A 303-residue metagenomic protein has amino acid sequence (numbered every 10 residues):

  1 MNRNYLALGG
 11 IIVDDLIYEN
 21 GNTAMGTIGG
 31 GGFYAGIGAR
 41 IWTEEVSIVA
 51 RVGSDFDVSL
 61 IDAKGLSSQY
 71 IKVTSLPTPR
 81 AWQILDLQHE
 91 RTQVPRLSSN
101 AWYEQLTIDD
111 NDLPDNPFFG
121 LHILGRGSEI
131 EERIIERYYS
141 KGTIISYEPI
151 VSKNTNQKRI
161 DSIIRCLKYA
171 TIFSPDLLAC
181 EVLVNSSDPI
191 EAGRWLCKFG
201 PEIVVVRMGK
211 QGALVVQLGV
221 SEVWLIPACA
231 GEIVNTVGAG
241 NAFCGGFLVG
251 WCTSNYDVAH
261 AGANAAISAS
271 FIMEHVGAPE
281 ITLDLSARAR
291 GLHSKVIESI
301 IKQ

Functional and structural regions predicted by a protein language model:
M1-R3, P189-Q303: Conserved phosphate-binding/catalytic region of the ribokinase-like
N2-R3, V13-G26, I41-H122, R137 (+2 more regions): Conserved N-terminal subdomain of the carbohydrate kinase-like
G32-R40, I135-E136: Histidine-anchored nucleotide/phosphate-binding helix
G36-V46, G250-S254: Alpha-helix C-terminal capping segments
I37, A81-Q83, G212-V216: Short beta-strand scaffold segments in enzyme catalytic cores
G53-S54, G125-I130, V151-T155: Short beta->alpha connector loops
L60, I130-Y138, S162-R165, E191: A short acidic, amphipathic alpha-helical/loop segment
K141, V151-V223: Conserved phosphate/ATP/ADP-binding segment of small-molecule kinases
